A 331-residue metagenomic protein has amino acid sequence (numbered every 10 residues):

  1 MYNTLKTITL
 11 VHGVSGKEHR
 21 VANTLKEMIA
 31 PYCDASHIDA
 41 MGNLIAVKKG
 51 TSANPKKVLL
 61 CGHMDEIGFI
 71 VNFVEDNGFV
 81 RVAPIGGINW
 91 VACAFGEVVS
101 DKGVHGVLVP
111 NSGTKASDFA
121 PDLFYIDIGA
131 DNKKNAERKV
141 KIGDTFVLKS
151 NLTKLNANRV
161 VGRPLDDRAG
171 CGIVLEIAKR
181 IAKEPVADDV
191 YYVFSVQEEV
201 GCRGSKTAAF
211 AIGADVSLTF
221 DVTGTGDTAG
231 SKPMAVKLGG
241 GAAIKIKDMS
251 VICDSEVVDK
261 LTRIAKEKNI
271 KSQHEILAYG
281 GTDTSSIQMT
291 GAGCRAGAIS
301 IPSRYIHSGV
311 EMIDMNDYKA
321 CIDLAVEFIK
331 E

Functional and structural regions predicted by a protein language model:
M1-E331: N-terminal hydrophobic/helix-forming segments and targeting peptides
